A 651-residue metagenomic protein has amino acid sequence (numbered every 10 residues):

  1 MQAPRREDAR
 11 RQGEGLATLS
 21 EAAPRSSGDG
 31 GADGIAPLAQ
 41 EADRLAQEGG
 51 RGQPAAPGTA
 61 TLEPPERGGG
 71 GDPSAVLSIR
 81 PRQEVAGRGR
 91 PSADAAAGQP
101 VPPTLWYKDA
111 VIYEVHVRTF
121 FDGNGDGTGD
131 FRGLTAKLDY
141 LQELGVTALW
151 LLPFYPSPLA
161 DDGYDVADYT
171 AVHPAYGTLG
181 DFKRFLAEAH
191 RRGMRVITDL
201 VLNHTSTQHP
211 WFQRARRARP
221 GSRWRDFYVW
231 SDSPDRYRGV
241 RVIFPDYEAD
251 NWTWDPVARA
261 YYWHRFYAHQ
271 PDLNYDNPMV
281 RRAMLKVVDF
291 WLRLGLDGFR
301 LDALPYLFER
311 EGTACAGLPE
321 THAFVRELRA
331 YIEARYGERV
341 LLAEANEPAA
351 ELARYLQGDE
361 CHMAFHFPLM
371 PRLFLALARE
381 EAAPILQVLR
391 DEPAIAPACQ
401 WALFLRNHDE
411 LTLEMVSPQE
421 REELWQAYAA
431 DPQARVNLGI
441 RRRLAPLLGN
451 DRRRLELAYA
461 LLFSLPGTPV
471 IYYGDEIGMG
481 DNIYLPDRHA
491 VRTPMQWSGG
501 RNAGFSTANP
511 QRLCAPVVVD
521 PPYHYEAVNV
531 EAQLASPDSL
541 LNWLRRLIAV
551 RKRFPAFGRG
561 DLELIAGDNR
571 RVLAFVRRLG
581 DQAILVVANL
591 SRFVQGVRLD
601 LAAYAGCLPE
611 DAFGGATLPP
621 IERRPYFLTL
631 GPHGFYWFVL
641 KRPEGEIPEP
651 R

Functional and structural regions predicted by a protein language model:
Q2-R6, Q12, L16-E21, R25 (+3 more regions): Active-site and adjacent substrate-binding regions of carbohydrate-active enzymes
G30, G71-S74, R80: Compositionally biased, low-complexity intrinsically disordered regions
Q40-E41, Q47: Compositionally biased, intrinsically disordered low-complexity segments enriched for polar/charged residues
L45, L62-E66, S74: A generic structured-segment signal
P54, P64-R67, P100: Cationic, low-complexity basic patches in intrinsically disordered or flexible, solvent-exposed regions
